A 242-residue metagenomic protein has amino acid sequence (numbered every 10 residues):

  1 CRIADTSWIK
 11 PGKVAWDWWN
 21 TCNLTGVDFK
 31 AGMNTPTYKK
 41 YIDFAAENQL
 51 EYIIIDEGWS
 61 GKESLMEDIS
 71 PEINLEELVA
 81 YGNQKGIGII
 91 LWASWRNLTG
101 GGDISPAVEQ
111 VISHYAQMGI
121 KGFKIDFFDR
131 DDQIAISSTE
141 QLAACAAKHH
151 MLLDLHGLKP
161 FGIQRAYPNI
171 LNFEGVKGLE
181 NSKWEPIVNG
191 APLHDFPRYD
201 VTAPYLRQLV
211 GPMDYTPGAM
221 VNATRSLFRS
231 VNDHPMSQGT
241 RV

Functional and structural regions predicted by a protein language model:
C1-G86: Conserved structural scaffold segments of CAZyme catalytic domains across common CAZy folds
D56-S237: Aromatic- and carboxylate-enriched substrate-binding clefts and catalytic-loop regions of carbohydrate-active enzymes
G239-V242: Catalytic cores of secreted or luminal carbohydrate-active enzymes
